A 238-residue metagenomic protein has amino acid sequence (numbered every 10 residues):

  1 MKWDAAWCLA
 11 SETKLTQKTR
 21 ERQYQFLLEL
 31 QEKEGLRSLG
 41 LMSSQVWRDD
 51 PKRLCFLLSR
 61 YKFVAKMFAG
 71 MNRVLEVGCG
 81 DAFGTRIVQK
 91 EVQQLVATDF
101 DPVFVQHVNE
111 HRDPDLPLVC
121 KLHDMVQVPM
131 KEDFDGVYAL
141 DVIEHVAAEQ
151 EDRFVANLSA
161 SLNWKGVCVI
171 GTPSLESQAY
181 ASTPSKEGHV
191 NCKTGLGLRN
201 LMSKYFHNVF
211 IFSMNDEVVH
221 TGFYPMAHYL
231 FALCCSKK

Functional and structural regions predicted by a protein language model:
M1-Y138, E149-A156, H189-N200, Y205 (+2 more regions): Conserved N-terminal segment of class I S-adenosyl-L-methionine
L95, C168-I170, V209: Hydrophobic residues within beta-strands of alpha/beta enzymes
D141-H145: Short catalytic micro-motifs in class I SAM-dependent methyltransferases
L162-C168: Short glycine-dipeptide loop
I170-V190: Short, glycine-/aromatic-enriched active-site segment of Class I SAM-dependent methyltransferases
